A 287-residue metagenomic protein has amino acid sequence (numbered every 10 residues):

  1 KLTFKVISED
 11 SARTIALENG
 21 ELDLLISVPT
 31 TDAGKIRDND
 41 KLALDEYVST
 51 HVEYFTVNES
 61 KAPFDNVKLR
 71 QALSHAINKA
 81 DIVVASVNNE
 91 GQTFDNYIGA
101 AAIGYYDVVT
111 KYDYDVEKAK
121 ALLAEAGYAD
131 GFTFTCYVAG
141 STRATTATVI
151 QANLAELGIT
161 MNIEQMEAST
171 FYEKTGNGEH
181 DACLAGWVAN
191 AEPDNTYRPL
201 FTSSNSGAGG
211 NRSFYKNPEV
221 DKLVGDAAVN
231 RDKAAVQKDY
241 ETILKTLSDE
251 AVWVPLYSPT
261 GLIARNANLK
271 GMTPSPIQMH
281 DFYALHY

Functional and structural regions predicted by a protein language model:
K1, G34-Y47, T56-V67, I103-K118 (+5 more regions): Short, solvent-exposed loop/beta-turn-alpha elements that line the ligand-binding surface or hinge of extracytoplasmic
K1-K35, T160-N162: Ligand-site clamp/hinge motif
T3-V6, D23-S27, L44-E46, E53-T56 (+7 more regions): Structural recognition of the beta-strand scaffold that forms the well-ordered cores of secreted hydrolase catalytic
S11-E21, K35-N39, K68, T148-L157 (+1 more regions): Short helices/loops that flank or line small-molecule/ion binding pockets
V28-N39, A189-D194: A ligand-binding cleft/hinge motif common to bilobed small-molecule-binding domains
D65-A152, E156-L157, T242: Append "and occasionally in soluble cytosolic enzymes with long acidic Gly/Pro-rich linkers
E125-T142, E179-W187, N230-N266: Bilobed periplasmic-binding protein-like "clamshell/Venus-flytrap" ligand-binding domains
C136, T146, A152-S203, D239: Periplasmic binding protein-like
